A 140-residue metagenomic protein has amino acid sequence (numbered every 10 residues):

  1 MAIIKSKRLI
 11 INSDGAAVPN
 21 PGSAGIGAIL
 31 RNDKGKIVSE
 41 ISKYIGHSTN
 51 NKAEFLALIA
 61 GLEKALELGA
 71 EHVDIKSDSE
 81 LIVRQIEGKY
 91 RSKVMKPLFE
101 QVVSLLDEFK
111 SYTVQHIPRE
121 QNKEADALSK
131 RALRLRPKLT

Functional and structural regions predicted by a protein language model:
M1-A2, S104: Short secondary-structure boundary/capping segments
A2-K52, E63-E67, E71: RNase H-like nuclease fold core
A16-N20, I59-S129, L135, L139: RNase H catalytic domain
E54, L58: Short, conserved alpha-helix that lines the donor NDP-sugar binding/gating region of sugar-transfer enzymes
